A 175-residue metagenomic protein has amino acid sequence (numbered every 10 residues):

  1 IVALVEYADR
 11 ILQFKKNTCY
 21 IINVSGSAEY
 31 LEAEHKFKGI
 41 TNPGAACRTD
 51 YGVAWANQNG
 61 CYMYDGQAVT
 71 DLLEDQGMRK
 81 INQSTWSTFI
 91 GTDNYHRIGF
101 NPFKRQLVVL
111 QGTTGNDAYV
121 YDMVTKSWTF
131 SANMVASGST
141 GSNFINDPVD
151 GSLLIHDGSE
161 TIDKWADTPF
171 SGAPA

Functional and structural regions predicted by a protein language model:
V2-P174: Beta-sheet-dominated scaffold domains
